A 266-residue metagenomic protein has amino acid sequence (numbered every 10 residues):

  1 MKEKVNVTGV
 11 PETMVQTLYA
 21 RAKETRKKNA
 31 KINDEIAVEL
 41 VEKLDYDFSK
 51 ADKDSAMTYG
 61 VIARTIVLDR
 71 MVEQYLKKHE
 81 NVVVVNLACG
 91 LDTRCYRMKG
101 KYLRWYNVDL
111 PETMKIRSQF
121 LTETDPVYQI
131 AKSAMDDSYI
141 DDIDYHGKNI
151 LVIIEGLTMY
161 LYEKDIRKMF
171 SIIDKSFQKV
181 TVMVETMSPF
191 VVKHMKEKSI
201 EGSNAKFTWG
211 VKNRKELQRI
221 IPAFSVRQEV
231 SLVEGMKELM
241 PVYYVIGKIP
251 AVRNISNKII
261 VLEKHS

Functional and structural regions predicted by a protein language model:
M1-V85, C89-K132, H146: Rossmann-like AdoMet
S138-G147: Short amphipathic alpha-helix with an adjacent loop that forms part of the alpha/beta core around
V152-I153: A conserved beta-strand element that flanks and buttresses the S-adenosyl-L-methionine
Y160-I172: A short, conserved alpha-helix within the catalytic core of class I
S176-P189: Conserved beta-strand signature within the Rossmann-like core of class I S-adenosyl-L-methionine
P189-A205: Short, glycine-/aromatic-enriched active-site segment of Class I SAM-dependent methyltransferases
N204-E234: Short alpha-helix
M240-S266: Core SAM-dependent methyltransferase catalytic element
